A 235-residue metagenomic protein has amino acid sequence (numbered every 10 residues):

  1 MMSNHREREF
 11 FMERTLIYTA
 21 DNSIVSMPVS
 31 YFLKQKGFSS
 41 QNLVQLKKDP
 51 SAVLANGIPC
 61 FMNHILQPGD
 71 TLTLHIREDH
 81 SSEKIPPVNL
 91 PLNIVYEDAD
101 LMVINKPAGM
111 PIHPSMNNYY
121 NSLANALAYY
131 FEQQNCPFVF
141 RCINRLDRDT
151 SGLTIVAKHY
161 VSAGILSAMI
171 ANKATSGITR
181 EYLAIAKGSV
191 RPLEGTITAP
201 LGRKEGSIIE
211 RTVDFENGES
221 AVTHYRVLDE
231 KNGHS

Functional and structural regions predicted by a protein language model:
M2-S235: RNA pseudouridine synthases
